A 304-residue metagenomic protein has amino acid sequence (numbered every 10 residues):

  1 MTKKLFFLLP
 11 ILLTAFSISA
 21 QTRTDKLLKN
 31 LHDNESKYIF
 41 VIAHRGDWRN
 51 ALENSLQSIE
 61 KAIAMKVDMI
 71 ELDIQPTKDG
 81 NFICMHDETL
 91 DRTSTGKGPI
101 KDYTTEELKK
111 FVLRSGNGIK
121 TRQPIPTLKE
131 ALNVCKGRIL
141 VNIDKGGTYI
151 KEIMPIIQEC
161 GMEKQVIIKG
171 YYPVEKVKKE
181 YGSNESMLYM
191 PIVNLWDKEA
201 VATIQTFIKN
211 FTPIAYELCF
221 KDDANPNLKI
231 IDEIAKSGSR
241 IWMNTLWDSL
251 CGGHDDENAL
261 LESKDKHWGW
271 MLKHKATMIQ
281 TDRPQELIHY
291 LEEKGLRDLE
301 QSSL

Functional and structural regions predicted by a protein language model:
M1-T24: Bacterial Sec-dependent N-terminal signal peptides
A20-L304: Phosphate-group recognition and catalysis centered on beta-loop-alpha active-site segments
